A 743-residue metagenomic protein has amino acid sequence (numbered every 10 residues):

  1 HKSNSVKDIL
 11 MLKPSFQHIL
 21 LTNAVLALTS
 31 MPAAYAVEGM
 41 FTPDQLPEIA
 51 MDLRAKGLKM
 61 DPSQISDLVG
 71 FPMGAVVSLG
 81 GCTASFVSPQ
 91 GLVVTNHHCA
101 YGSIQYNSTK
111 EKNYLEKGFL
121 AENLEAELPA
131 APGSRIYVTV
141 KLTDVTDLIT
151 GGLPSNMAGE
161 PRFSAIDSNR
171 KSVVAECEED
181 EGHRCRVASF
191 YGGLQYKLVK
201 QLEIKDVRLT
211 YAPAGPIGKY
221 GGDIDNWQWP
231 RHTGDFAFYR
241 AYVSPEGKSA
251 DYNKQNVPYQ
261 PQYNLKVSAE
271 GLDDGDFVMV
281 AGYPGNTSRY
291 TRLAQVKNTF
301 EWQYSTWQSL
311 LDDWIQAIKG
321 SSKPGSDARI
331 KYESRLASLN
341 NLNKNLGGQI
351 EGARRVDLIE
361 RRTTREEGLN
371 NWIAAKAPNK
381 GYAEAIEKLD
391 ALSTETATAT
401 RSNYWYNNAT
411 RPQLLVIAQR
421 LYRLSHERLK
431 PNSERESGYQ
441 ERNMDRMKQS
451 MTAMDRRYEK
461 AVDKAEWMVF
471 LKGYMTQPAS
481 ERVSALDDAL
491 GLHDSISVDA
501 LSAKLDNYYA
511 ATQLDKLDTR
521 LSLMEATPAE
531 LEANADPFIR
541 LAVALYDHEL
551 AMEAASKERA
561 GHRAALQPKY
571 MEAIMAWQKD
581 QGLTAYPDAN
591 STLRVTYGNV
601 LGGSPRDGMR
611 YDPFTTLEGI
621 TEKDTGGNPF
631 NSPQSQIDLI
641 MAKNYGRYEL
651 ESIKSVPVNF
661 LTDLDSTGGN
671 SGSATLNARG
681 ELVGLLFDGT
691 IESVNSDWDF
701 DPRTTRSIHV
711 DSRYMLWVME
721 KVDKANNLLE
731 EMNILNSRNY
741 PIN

Functional and structural regions predicted by a protein language model:
H1-L10: Short, Lys/Arg-enriched N-terminal segments with co-localized hydrophobic residues within the first ~10-30 amino acids
L12-K13, L20, A24-A27, M31-N743: Terminal presequence/propeptide segments associated with secretion/organelle targeting and zymogen/polyprotein
